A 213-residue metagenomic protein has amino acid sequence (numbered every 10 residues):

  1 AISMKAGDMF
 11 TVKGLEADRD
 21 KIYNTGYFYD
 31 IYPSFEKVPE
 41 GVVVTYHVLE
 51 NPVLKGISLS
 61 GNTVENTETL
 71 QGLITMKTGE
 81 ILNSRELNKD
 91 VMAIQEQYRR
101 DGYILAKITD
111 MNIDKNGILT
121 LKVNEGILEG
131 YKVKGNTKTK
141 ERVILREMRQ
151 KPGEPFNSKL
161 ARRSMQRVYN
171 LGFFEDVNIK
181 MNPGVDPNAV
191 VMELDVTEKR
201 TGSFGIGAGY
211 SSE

Functional and structural regions predicted by a protein language model:
A1-S212: Periplasmic polypeptide-binding modules associated with outer-membrane biogenesis and secretion
